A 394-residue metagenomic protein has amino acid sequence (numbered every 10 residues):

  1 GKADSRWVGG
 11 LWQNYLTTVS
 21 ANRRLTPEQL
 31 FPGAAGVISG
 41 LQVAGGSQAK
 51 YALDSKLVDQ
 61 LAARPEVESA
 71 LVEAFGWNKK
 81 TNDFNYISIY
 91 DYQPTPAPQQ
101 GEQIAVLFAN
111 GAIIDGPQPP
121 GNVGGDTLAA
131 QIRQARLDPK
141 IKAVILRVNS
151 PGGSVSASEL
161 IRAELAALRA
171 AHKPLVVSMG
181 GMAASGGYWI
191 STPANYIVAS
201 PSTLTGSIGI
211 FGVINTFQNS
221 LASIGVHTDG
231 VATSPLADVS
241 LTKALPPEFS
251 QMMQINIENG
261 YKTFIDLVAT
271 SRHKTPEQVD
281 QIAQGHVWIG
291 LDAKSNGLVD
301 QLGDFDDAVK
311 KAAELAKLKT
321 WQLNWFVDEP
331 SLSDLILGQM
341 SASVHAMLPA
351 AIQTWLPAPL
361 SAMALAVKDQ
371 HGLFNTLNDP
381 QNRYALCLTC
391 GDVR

Functional and structural regions predicted by a protein language model:
G1-A49, L53-A143, A232-P235, S240-L241 (+5 more regions): Intrinsically disordered, low-complexity segments enriched in small/flexible residues
D4, A52, L107, L146 (+3 more regions): Terminal peptide-recognition signature
V19, P96-S220: Cleft-lining beta-strand/loop regions that shape enzyme active-site pockets
P32-A34, S234, H273-H286: Short catalytic/ligand-gating loop segments at beta-alpha or beta-beta junctions within enzyme catalytic domains
Q48-L57, G187-I197, N296-L298: Active-site-proximal glycine-rich helix-loop-beta segment
V58-E68, A194-G209, V299-V309: Gly/Pro- and small hydrophobic-enriched strand-loop and loop-to-helix capping segments that sit at the rims
R169-V177, T263-I265, A269-V279: Short beta-strand/loop segments at the ligand-binding rim of alpha/beta enzyme cores
G180-G187, N219-S250: Gly/Ser/Thr-rich loop/hinge elements
